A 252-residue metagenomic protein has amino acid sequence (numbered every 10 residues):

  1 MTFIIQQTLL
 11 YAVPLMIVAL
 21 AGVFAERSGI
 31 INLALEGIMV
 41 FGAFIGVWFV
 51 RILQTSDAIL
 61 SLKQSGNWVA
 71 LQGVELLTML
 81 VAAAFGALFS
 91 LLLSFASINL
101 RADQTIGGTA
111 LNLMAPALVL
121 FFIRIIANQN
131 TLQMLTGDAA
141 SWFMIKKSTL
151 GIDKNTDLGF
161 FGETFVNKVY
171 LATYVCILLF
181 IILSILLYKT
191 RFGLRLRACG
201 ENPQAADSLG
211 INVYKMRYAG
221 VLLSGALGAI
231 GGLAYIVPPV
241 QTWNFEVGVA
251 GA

Functional and structural regions predicted by a protein language model:
T2-Q7, K63-L76, G159-A172: Interfacial loop-to-helix junctions that mark the boundaries of transmembrane helices in multi-pass membrane
I4-S56, V74, T78-A83, L88-T105: Single transmembrane alpha-helix segments in multi-pass membrane proteins
A12, L20, L118, L222-A226 (+1 more regions): Hydrophobic/aromatic residues within the transmembrane alpha-helices of Major Facilitator Superfamily
E36, P238-A252: Glycine-rich helix-loop "coupling/hinge" segments at transmembrane-helix boundaries in multipass transporters
V40-F44, G86, N112-P116, F180 (+2 more regions): Residue-level recognition of pore/gate-forming positions within transmembrane alpha-helices of multi-pass
N99-L113, Y214: Alpha-helical transmembrane segments and their helix-start/interface "positive-inside/aromatic belt" motifs in integral
A115-Y188, T242-E246: Transmembrane helix-bundle core of multi-pass membrane transporters and related energy-transducing complexes
T164-W243: Helix-loop-helix "hairpin" substructures at the membrane interface of multi-pass membrane proteins
